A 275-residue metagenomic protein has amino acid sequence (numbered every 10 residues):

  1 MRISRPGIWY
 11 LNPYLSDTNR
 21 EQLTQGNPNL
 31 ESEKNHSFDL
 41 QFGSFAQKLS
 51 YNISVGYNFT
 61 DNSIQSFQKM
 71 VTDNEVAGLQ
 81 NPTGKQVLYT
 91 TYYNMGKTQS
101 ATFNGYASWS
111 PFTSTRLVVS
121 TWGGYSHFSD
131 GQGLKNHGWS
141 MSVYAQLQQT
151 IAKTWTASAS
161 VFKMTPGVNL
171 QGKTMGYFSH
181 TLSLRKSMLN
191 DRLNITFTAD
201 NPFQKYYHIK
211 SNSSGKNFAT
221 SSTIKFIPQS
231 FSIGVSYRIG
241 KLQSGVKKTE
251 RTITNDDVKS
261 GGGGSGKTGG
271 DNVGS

Functional and structural regions predicted by a protein language model:
M1, G43, N52-G56, Y106 (+5 more regions): Transmembrane beta-strands of outer-membrane beta-barrel proteins
M1-H36, Y57-G84, P202-K216: Surface-exposed extracellular loop regions of Gram-negative outer-membrane beta-barrel proteins, predominantly
M1-R5, H36, S44-A46, Y57-D61 (+5 more regions): Transmembrane beta-strands of outer-membrane beta-barrel pores
T18, P28-K34, Y93-Q99, G133-S140 (+2 more regions): Replace "Gram-negative outer membrane beta-barrel proteins" with "bacterial and organellar outer membrane beta-barrel
N19-G26, N35, T83-Y92, A101 (+3 more regions): Extracytoplasmic loops and strand-loop junctions of Gram-negative outer membrane beta-barrel proteins
Q25-N27, E31, A46, S50-S120 (+2 more regions): Outer membrane beta-barrel strand-and-loop segments of large Gram-negative receptors, especially TonB-dependent
N29, D39-G43, N52, N104-S108 (+3 more regions): Outer-membrane beta-barrel architecture
H137-S275: Conserved C-terminal beta-signal and adjacent last beta-strands/turns of outer-membrane beta-barrel proteins
